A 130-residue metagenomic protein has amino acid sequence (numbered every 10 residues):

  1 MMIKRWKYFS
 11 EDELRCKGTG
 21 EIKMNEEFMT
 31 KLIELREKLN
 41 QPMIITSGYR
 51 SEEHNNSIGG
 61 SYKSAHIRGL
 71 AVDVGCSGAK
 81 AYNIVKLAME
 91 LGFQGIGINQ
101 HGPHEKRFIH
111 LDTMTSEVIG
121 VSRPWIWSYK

Functional and structural regions predicted by a protein language model:
M1-K38, T115, I126-K130: Extracytoplasmic cell-surface/polysaccharide-interacting catalytic and binding patches
E13, E26, E53, I58 (+3 more regions): Solvent-exposed, flexible loop/coil residues
L14-C16, I44, N55, A65 (+2 more regions): Compositionally biased, low-complexity repeat tracts
K17, S47, G59, Q94-I96 (+1 more regions): Feature targets compositionally biased, intrinsically disordered low-complexity regions with long contiguous runs
I22-M29, G48, E52, R68 (+1 more regions): Generic alpha-helical scaffold signal
F28-K31, Q41, H54, L70 (+2 more regions): Amphipathic alpha-helical interface surfaces
I33-G59: Extended, low-complexity, intrinsically disordered C-terminal regulatory tails of eukaryotic serine/threonine kinases
K63, R68, V72, C76-K130: Catalytic cores and adjacent binding grooves of peptidoglycan-active enzymes
